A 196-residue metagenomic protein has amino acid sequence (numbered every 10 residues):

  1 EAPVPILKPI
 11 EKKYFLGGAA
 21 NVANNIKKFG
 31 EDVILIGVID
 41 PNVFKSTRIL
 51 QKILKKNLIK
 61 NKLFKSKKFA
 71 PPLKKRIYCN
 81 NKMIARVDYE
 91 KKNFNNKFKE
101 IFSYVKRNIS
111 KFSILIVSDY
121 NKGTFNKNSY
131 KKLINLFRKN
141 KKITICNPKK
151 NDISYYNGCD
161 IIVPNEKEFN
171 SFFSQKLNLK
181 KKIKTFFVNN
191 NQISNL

Functional and structural regions predicted by a protein language model:
E1-A2, V163: Short, flexible, mixed-charge acidic loops at enzyme active sites
K8-L196: Ribokinase/PfkB-type carbohydrate-kinase core domain
